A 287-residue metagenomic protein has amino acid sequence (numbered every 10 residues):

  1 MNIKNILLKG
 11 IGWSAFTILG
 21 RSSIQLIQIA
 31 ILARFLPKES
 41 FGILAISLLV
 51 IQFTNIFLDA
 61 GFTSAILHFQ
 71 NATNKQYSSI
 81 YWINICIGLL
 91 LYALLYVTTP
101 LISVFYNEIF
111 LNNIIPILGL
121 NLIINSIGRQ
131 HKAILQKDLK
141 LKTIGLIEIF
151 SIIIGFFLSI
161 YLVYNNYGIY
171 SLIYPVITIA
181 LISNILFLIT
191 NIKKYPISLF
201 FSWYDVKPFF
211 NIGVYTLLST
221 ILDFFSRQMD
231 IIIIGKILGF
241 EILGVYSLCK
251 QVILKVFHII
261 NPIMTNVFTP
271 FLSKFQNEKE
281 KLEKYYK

Functional and structural regions predicted by a protein language model:
M1-I3, L7, K142, I185-R227 (+3 more regions): Interhelical loop/hinge segments that connect adjacent transmembrane helices in multipass membrane
K4-L8, A65-N74, I124-I147, Y170: Membrane-interface junctions at transmembrane-helix termini in multi-pass inner-membrane proteins
N5-A60, I87-T99, S151-I160, P175-A180 (+2 more regions): Signature of the first transmembrane helix
N5-L7, A33-S47, F69-Y81, Y92-G119 (+3 more regions): Membrane-interface helix-capping segments at transmembrane helix termini in multi-pass transporters
L7-L8, G42, T73-C86, I115 (+3 more regions): Interfacial transmembrane-helix starts/ends
N55-N74, Q136-K137, C249, I253-K287: Helix-loop junctions and terminal segments of transmembrane helices in multi-pass membrane transport/translocation
S78, N84-I87, R129-E148, I152 (+3 more regions): Substrate-agnostic recognition of the 12-TM MFS/MFS-like secondary transporter fold
N112-G119, L146-K193, P208, I212 (+1 more regions): Hydrophobic alpha-helical transmembrane segments
